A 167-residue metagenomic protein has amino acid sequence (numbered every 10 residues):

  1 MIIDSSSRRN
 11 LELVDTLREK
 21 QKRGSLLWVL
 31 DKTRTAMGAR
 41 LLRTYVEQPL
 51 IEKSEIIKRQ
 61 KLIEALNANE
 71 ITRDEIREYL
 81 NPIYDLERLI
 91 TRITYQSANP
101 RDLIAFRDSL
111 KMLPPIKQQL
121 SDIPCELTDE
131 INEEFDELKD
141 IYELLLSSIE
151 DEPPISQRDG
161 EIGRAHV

Functional and structural regions predicted by a protein language model:
M1-R164: Alpha-helical bundle segments enriched in helix-capping/polar residues
